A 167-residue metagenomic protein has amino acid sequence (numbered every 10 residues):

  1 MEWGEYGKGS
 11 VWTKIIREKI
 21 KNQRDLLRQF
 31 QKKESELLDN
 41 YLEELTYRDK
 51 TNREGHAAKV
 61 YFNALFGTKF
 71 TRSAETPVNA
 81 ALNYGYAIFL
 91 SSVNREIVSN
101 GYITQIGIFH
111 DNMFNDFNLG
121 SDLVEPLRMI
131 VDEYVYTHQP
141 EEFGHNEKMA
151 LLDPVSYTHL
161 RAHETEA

Functional and structural regions predicted by a protein language model:
Y6-E75: Internal, conserved structured core segments that host functional sites
T71-A80, T104-H110: Short, solvent-exposed helix-loop connector elements
A81-A87, S91-R95, S99-I103: Conserved mixed alpha/beta catalytic, RNA-binding, or beta-rich assembly cores of soluble enzyme, regulatory
H110-F117: Small-residue-rich helix-loop
M113, E133-L152: Accessory, usually C-terminal, subdomains that scaffold auxiliary metal cofactors
G120-P126, Y134-V135: Extended, well-ordered alpha-helical scaffold/bundle regions in very large, multi-domain proteins
H159-A167: Single conserved hydrophobic/aromatic residue that forms the stacking wall/gate of nucleotide- or nucleobase-binding
